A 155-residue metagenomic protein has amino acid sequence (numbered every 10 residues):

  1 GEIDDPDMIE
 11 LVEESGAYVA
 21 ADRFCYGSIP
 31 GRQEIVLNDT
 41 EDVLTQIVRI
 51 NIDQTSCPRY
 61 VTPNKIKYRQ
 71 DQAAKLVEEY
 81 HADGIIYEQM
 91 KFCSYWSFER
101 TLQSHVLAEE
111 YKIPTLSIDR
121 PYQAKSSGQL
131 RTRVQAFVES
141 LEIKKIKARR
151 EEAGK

Functional and structural regions predicted by a protein language model:
G1-K65, D71-A73: Redox- and metal-dependent alpha/beta enzyme cores, enriched for Fe-S-associated oxidoreductases and cofactor-handling
N64-H81, E99: A short, acidic, amphipathic alpha-helical segment used as a generic capping/interface helix at domain edges
A82-K91: Acidic beta-strand-to-loop metal/phosphate-binding motif
C93-E99: Glycine/threonine-rich flexible loop motifs
T101-K155: Peripheral docking tails and interdomain loops at the edges of cofactor- or intermediate-handling domains
